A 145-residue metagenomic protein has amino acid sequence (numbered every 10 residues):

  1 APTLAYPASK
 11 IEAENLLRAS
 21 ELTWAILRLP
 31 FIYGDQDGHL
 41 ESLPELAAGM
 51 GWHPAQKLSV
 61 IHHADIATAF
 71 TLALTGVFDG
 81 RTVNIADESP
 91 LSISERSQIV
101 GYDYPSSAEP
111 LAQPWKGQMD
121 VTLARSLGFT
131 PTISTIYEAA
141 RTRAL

Functional and structural regions predicted by a protein language model:
P2, S9: Active-site helix of classical SDR
T3, N15-S59, H63: NAD(P)-dependent short-chain dehydrogenase/reductase
E12, L16, S20, R96 (+1 more regions): Hydrophobic alpha-helix immediately C-terminal to the catalytic Tyr-X-X-X-Lys motif of short-chain
H63, I93, T132-I136: Amphipathic alpha-helical segment in the mid-to-C-terminal domain of diverse UDP/GDP-sugar glycosyltransferases
A64-T75, Y137-A144: Two-component system phosphotransfer/interaction surface
A67-K116, D120: Mid/C-terminal beta-alpha module of Rossmann-like enzyme folds, strongest in SDR-family dehydrogenases/epimerases
Y104-L145: C-terminal amphipathic/interface module of NAD(P)-dependent oxidoreductases and related NAD-binding regulators
